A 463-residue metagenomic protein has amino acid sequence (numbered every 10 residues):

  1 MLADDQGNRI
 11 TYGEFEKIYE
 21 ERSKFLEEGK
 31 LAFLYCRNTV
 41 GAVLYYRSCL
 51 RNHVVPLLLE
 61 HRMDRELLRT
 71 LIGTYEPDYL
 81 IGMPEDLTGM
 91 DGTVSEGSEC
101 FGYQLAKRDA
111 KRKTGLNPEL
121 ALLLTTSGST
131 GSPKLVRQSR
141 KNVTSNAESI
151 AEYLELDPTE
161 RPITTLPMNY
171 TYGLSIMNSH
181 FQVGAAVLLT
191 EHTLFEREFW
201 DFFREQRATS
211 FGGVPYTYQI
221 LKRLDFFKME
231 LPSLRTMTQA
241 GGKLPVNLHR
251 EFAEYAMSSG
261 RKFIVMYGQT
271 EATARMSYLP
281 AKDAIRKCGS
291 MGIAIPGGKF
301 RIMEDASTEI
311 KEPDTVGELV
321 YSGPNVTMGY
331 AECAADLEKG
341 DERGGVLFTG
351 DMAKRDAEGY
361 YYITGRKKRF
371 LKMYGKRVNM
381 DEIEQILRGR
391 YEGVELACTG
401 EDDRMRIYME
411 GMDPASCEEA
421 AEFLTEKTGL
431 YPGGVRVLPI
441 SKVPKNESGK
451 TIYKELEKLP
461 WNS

Functional and structural regions predicted by a protein language model:
M1-L26, R69, Q138-K141: Conserved AMP-binding/adenylate-forming core of the ANL superfamily
T11, P118-E148: Conserved AMP-binding A3 loop
E21-R62, T165, R377: Conserved AMP-binding/adenylate-forming
Y103, K107-T125, S132, E155-R161: Conserved pre-ATP/AMP-binding loop-to-beta segment of ANL
T144-R161, T171-S210, I295-G297: Conserved AMP-binding/adenylation subdomain of ANL enzymes
A208-G213, K222-K287, K299: Gly/Ser/Thr-rich phosphate-binding loop
D314, E318-D381, G389: Conserved ATP-binding/catalytic segment of the ANL
L371, T399, R406-E410, E422-S463: Conserved C-terminal "lid"/linker of ANL adenylate-forming enzymes
